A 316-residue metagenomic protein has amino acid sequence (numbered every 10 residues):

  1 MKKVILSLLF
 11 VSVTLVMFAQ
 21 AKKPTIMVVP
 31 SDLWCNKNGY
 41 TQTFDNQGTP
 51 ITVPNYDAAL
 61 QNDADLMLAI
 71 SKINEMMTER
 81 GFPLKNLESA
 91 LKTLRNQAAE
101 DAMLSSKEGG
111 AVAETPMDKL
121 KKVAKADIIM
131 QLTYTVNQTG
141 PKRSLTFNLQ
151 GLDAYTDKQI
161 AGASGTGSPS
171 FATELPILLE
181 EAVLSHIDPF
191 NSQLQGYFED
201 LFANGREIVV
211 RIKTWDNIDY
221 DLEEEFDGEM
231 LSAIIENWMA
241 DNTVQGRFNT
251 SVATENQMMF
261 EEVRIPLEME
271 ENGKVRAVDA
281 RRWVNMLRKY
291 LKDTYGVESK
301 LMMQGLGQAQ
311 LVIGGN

Functional and structural regions predicted by a protein language model:
M1-K22: Bacterial Sec-dependent N-terminal signal peptides
Q20-Y40, K158-R247, W283, L291 (+3 more regions): C-terminal/domain-edge helix-coil "capping" segments
A21-K23, A64, L68, K72 (+5 more regions): Extracytoplasmic
V29-D32, L87-A90, T133-T135: Active-site-proximal beta-strand/loop segments in catalytic clefts of secreted hydrolases
N36-G39, L94-A98, T139-K142, D219-Y220: Extracytoplasmic/secreted cell-surface and envelope-processing proteins
Q42-M117, K122-V123, I129, E229-T294: N-terminal segment of the mature soluble domain
A90-E108, L152-L175: Short, flexible helix-coil linker/hinge segments at the edges of structured domains or between repeats
D127-F171, Q304-N316: Amphipathic beta-strand/beta-sheet edge segments enriched in Tyr/Trp
